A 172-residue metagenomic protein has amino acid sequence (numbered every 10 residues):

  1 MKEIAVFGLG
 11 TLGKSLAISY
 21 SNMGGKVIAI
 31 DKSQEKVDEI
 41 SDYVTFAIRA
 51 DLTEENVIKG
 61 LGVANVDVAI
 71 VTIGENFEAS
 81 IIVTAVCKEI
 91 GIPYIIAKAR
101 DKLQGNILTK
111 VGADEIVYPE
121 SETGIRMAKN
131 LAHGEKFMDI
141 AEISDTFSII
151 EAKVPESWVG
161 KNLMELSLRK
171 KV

Functional and structural regions predicted by a protein language model:
M1-V172: Cytosolic regulatory regions of ion transport systems
